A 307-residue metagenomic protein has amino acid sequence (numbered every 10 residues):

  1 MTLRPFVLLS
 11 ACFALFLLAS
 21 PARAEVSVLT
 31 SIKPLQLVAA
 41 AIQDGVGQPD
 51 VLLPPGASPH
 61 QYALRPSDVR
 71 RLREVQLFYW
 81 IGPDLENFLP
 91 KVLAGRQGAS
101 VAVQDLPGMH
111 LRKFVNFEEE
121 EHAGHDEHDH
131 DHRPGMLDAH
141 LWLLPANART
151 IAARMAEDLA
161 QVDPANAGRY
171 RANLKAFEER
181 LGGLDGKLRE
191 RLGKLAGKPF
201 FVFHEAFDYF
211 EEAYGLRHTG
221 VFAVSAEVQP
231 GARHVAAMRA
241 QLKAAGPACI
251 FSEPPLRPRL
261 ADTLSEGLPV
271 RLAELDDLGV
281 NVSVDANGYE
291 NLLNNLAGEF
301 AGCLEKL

Functional and structural regions predicted by a protein language model:
M1-P5: Positively charged n-region of N-terminal signal peptides that target proteins for export
V7-L18: Bacterial N-terminal signal peptides
L18-A24: Bacterial Sec-dependent signal peptides at the C-terminal "C-region" and cleavage site
A24-L307: Extracytoplasmic metal-acquisition and chelation regions
